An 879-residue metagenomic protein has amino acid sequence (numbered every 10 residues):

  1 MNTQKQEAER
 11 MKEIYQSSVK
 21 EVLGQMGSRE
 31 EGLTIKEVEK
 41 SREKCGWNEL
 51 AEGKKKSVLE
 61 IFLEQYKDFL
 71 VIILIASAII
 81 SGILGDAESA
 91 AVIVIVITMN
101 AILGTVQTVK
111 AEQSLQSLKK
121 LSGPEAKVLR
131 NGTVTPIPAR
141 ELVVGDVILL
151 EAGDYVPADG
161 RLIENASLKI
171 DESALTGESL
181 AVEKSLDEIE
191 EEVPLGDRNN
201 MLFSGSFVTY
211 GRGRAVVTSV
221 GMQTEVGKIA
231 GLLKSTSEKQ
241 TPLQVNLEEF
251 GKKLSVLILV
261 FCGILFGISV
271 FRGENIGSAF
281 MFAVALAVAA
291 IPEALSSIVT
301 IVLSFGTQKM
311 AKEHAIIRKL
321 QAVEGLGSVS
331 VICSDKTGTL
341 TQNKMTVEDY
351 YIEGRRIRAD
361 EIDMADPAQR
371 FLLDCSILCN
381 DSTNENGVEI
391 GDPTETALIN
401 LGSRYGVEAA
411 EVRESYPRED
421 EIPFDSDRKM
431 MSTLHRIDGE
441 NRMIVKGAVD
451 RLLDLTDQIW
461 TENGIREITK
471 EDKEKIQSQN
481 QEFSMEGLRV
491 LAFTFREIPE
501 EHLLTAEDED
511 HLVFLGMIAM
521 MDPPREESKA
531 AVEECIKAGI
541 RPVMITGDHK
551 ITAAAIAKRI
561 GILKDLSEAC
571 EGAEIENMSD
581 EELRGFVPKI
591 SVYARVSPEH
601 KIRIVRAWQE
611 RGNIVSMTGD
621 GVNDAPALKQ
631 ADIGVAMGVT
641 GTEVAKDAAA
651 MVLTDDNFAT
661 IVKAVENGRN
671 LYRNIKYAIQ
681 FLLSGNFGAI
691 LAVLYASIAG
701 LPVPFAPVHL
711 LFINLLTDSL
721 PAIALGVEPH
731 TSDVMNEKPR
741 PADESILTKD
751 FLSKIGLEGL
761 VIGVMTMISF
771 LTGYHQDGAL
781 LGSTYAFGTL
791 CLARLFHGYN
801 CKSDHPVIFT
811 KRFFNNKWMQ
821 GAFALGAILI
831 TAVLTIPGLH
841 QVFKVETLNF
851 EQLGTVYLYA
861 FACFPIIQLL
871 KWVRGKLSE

Functional and structural regions predicted by a protein language model:
M1-N736, I746-L747, L760, F787 (+1 more regions): Conserved cytosolic headpiece of P-type ATPases
N380, G612, V665, R669 (+2 more regions): Alpha-helix capping/termination and helix-coil
S697-A706, F770-G782: Helix-coil boundary and interhelical linker segments in multi-pass alpha-helical membrane proteins
T717, I762, T784-G798: Generic alpha-helical transmembrane segments
P741-L760, L780-Y785: Membrane-water interface at loop-to-transmembrane-helix junctions
